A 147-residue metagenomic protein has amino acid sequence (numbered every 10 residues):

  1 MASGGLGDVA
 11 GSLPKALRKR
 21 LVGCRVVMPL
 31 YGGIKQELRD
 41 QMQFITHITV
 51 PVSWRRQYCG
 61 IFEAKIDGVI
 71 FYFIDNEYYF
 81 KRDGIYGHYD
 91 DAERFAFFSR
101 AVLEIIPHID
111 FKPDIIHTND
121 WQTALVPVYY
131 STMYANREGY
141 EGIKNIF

Functional and structural regions predicted by a protein language model:
M1-F147: Catalytic cores of nucleotide-sugar-dependent glycosyltransferases that transfer UDP/GDP/TDP-activated
